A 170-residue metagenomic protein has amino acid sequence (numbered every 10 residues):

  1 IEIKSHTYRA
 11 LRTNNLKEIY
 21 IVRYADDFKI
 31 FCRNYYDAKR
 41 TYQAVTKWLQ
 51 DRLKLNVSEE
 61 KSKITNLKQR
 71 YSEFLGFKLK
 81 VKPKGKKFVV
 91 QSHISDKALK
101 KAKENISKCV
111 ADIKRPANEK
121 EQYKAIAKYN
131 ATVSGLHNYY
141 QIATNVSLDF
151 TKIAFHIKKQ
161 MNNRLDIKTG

Functional and structural regions predicted by a protein language model:
I1-G170: Non-catalytic terminal/accessory segments
